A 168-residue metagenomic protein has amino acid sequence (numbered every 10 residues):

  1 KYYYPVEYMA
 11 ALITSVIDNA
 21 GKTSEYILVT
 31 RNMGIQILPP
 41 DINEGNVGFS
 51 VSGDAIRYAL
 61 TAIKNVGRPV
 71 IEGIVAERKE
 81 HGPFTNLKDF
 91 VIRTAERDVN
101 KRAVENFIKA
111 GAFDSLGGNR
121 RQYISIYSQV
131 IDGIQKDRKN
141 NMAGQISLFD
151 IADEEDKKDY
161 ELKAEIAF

Functional and structural regions predicted by a protein language model:
K1-F168: Noncatalytic, beta-rich nucleic-acid-contacting surfaces in large DNA/RNA-processing enzymes
